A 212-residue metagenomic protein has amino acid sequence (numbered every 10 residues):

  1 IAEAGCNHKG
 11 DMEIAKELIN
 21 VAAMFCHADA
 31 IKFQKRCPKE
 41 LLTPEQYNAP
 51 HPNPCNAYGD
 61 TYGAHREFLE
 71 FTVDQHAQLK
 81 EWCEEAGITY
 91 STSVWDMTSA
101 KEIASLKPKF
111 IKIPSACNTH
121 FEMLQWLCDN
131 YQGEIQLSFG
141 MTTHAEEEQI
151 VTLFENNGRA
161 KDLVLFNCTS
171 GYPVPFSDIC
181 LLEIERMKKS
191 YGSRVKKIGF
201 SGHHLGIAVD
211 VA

Functional and structural regions predicted by a protein language model:
I1-A212: Catalytic cores and adjacent flexible loops of soluble metabolic enzymes that perform enolate/carbanion chemistry on
